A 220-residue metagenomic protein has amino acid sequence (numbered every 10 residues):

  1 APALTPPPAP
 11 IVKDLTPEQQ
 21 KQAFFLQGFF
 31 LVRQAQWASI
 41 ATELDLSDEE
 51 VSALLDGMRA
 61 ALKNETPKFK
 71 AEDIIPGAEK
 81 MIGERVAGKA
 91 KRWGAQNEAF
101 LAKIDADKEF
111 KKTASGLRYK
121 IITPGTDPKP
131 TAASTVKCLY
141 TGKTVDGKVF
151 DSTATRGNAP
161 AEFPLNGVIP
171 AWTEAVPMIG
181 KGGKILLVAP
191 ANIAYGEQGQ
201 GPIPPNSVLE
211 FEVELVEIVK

Functional and structural regions predicted by a protein language model:
A1-K220: Cross-family detector of peptidyl-prolyl cis-trans isomerase
